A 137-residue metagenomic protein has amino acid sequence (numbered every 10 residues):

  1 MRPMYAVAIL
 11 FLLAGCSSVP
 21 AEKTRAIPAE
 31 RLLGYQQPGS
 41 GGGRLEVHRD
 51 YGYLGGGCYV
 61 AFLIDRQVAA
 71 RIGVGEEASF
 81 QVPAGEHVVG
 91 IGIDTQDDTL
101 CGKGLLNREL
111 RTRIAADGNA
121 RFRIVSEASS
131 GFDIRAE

Functional and structural regions predicted by a protein language model:
M1-S18: Sec-dependent bacterial lipoprotein signal peptides
C16-E137: Short loop/turn and low-complexity linker motifs enriched in small/turn-promoting residues
